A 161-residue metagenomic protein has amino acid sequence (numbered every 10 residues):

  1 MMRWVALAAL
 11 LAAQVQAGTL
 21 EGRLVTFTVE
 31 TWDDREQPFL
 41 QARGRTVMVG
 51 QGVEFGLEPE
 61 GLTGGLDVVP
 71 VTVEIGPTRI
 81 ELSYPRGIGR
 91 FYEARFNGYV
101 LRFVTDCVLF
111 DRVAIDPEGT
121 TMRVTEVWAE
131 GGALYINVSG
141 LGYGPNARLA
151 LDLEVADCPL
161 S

Functional and structural regions predicted by a protein language model:
W4-A13: Sec-dependent N-terminal signal peptides
G18-S161: Mature extracellular "passenger" or substrate-interacting domains of secreted, surface-exposed proteins
